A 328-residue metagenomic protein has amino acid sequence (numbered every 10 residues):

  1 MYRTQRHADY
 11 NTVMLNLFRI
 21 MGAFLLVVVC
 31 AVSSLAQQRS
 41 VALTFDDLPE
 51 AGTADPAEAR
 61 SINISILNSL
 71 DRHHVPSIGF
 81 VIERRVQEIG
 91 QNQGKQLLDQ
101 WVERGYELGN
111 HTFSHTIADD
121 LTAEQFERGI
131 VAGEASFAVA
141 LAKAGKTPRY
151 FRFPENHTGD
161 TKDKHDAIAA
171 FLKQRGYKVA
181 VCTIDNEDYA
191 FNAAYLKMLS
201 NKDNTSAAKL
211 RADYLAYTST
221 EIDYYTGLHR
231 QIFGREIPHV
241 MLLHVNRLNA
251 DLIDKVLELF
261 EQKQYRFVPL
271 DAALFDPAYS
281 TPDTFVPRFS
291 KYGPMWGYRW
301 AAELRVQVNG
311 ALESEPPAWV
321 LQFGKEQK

Functional and structural regions predicted by a protein language model:
M14-I20: Positively charged n-region of N-terminal signal peptides that target proteins for export
M21-A31: Bacterial N-terminal signal peptides
V32-A36: Sec/Tat signal peptide C-region and signal peptidase I cleavage site
Q37-F153, M241, L259: Active-site beta->alpha N-cap acidic-glycine motif
D55, T116-A142, T161-R175, T183-R235 (+1 more regions): Alpha-helical scaffold elements lining the catalytic groove of polysaccharide deacetylases
R72-S77, V181, R235, V245-K328: C-terminal domain-boundary segment and adjacent tail
L97, A167-I168, K255-V256: A short acidic, amphipathic alpha-helical/loop segment
